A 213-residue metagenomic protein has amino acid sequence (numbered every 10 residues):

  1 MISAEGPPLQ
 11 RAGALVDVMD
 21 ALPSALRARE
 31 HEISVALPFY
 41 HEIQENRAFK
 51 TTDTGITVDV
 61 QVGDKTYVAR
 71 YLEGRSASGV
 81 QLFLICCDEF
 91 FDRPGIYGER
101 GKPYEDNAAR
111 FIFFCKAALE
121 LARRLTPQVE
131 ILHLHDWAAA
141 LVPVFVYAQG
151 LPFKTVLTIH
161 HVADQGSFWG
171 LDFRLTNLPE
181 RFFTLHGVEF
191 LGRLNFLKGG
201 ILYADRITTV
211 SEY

Functional and structural regions predicted by a protein language model:
M1-Y213: Catalytic cores of nucleotide-sugar-dependent glycosyltransferases that transfer UDP/GDP/TDP-activated
